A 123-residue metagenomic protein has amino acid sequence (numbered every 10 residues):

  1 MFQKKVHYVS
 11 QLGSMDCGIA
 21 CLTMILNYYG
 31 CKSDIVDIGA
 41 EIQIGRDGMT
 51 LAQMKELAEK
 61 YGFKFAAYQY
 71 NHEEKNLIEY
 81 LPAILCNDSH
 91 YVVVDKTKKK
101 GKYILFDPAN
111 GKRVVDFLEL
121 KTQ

Functional and structural regions predicted by a protein language model:
M1-T122: Conserved active-site-adjacent core of cysteine acyl-enzyme catalytic domains
